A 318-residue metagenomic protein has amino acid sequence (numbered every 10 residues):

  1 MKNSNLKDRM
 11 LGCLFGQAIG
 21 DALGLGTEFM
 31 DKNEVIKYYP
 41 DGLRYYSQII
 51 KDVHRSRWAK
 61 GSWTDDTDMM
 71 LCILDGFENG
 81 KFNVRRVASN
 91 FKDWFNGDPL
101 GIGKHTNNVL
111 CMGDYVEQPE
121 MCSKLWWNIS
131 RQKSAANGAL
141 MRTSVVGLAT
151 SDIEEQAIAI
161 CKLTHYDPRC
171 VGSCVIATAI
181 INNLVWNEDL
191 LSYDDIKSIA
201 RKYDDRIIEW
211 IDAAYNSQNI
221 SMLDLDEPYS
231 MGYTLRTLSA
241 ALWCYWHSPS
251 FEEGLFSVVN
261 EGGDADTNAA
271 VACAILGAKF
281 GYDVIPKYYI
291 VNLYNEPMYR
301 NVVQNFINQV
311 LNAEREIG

Functional and structural regions predicted by a protein language model:
M1-G318: Structured, active/binding-site neighborhoods that engage oxygen-rich ligands
